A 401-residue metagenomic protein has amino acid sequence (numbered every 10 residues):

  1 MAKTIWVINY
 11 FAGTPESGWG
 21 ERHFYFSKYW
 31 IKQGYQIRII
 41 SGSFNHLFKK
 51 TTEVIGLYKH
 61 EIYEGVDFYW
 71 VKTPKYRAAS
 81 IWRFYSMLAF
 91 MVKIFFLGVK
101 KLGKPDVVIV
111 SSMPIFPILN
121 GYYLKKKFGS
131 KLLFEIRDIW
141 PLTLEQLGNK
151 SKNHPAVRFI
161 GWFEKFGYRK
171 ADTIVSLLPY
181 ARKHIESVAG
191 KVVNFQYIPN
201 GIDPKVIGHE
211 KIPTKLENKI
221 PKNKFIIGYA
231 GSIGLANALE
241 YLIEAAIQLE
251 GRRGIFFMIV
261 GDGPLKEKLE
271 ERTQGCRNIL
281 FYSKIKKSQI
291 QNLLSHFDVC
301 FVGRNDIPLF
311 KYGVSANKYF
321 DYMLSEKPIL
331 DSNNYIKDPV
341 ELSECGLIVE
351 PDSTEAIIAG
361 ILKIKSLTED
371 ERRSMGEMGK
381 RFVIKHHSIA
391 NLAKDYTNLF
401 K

Functional and structural regions predicted by a protein language model:
M1-V66, P179, L249-G251: N-terminal subdomain of nucleotide-sugar transferases
Y25, V99, F116-L119, Y123-K127 (+1 more regions): Membrane-proximal helix-turn-helix segments that form the acceptor-binding/catalytic region of lipid-linked
Y180, G201: Carbohydrate-associated surface elements
I220-A246, M258: Conserved donor-binding/catalytic core segment of Leloir-type glycosyltransferases
N237, K286-L293, C300-M323, L330-E341: Nucleotide-sugar-dependent
V260, E267-L294: Nucleotide-activated donor-binding/catalytic signature segment of Leloir-type glycosyltransferases, i.e., the conserved
K337-K363: Change "using UDP/GDP/dTDP sugars" to "using nucleotide sugars
E371-K385, D395-N398: A short, well-ordered alpha-helix in the C-terminal region of glycosyltransferases
